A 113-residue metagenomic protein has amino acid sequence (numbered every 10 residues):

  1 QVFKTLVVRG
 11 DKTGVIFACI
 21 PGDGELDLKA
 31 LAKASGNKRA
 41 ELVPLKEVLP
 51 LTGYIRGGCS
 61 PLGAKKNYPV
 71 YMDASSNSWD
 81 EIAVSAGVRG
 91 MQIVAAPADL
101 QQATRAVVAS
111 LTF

Functional and structural regions predicted by a protein language model:
Q1-F113: Extended, low-hydrophobicity, polar/charged segments
